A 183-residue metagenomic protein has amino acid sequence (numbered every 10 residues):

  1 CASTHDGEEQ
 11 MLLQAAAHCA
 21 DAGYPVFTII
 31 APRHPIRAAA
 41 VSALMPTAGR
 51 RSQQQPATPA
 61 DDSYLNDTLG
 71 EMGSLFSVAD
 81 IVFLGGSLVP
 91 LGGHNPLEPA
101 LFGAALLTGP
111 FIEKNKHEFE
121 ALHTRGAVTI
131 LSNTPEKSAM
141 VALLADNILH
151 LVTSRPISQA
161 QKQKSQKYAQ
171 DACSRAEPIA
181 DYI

Functional and structural regions predicted by a protein language model:
C1-I183: Nucleotide-activated sugar donor-binding and catalytic core shared by glycosyltransferases and related lipid-linked
